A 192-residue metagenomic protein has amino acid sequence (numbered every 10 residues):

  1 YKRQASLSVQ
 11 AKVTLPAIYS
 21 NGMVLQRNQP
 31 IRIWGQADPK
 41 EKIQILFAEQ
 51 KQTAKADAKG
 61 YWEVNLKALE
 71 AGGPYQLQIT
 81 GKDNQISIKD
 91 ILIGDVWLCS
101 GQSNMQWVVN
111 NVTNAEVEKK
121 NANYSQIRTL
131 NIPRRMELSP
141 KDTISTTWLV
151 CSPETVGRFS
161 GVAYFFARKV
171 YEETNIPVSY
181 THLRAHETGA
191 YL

Functional and structural regions predicted by a protein language model:
Y1-Q4, T181-T188: Conserved small/polar residues in nucleotide/adenosyl-binding loops
V9-P39, I91-D95, C99, Q106: Non-catalytic, glycine-rich low-complexity segments
P16, I31-R32, Q44, T53-K55 (+4 more regions): C-terminal non-catalytic regions of proteins with extracellular/luminal or membrane-system context
E41-W97: Extended acidic/polar, glycine-enriched regions that form or flank non-catalytic beta-rich accessory modules
A56-A58, Q106-V109, R134-P140, C151-R184: Catalytic-domain carbohydrate-binding cleft regions of carbohydrate-active enzymes
Q85-V150, L183-R184: An acidic-aromatic loop/edge-strand motif
